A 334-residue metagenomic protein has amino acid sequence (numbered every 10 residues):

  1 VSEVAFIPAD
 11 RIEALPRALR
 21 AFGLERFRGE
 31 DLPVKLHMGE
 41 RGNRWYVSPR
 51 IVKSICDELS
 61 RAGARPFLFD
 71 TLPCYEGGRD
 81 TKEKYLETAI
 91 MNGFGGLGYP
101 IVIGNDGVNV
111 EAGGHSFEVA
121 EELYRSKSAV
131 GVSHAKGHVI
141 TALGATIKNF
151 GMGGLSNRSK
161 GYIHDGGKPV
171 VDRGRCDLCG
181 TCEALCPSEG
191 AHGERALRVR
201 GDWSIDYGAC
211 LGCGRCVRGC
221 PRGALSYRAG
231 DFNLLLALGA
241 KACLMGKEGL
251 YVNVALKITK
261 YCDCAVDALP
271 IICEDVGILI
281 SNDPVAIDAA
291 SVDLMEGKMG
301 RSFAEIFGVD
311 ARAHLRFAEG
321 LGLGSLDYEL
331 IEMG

Functional and structural regions predicted by a protein language model:
S2-P33, G39-D70, Y75-G334: Extended, low-polarity segments enriched in aliphatic/aromatic residues
